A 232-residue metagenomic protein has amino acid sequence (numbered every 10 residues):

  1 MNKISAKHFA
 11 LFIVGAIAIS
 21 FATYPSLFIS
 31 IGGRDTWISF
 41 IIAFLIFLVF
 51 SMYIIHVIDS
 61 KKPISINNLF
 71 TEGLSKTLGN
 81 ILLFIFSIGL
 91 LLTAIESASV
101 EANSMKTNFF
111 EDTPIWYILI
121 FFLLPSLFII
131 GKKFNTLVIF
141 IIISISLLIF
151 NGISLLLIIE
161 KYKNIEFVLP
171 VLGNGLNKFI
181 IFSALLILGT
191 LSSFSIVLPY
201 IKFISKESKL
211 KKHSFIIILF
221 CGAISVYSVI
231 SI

Functional and structural regions predicted by a protein language model:
M1-I4: Short, Lys/Arg-rich, polar N-terminal cytosolic tail immediately upstream of the first transmembrane signal-anchor
A6-T23, S39, A43, F47 (+7 more regions): Hydrophobic, membrane-embedded alpha-helices of multi-pass small-molecule transporters
I17, F21-I115: Membrane helical hairpin/interfacial module
I58-K62, E160-V171: A cytosolic-side transmembrane-helix exit/cap motif
N67-L74, F134-F140, K202-H213: Membrane-interface helix-boundary motifs at transmembrane edges
G73-I85, I143-I159, I218-Y227: Small-residue-rich segments of transmembrane alpha-helices in multi-pass membrane proteins, especially helix faces
E101, W116-Y117, I129-I159: Membrane-interface loop-to-helix entry segments
